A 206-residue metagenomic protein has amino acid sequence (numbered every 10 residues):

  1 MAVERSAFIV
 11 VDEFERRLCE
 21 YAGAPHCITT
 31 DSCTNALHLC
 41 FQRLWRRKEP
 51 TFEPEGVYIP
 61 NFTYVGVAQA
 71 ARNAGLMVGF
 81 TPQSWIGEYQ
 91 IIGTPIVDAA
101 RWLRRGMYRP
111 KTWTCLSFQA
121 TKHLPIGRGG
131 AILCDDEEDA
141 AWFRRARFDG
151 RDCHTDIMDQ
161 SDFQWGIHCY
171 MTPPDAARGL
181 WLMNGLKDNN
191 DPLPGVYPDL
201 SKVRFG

Functional and structural regions predicted by a protein language model:
M1-D12, M183, K187: A glycine-/small-polar-enriched, mobile loop at the entrance of the PLP active site in fold-type I
F8, D31-T34, N61, E137: Alpha-helix N-cap/helix-start capping motif
D12-G56, A70-A74: Phosphate-binding glycine-rich loop
A24-P25, T94, P110-T112: Short, well-ordered alpha-helix to beta-strand connector turns
T29, I59, I132: Conserved SAM-binding loop
Q42-Y108: PLP-dependent aminotransferase-like
L103-R105, W113-G206: Active-site region of PLP-dependent enzymes
